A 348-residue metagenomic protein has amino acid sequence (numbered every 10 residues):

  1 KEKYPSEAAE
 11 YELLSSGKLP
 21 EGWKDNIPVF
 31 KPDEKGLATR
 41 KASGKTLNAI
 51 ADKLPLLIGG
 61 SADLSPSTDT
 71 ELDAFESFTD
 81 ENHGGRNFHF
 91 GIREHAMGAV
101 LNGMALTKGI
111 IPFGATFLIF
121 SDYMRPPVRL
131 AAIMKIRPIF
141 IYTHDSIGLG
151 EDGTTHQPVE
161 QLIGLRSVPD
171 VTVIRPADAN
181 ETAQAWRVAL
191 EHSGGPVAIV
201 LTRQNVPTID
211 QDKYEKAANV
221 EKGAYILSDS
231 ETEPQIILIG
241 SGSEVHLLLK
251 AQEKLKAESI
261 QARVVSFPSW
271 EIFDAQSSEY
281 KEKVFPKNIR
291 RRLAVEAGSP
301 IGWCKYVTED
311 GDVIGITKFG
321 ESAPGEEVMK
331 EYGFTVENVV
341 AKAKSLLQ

Functional and structural regions predicted by a protein language model:
K1-R93, G103, I237, S241-S243 (+2 more regions): Conserved acidic/glycine
K35-K41, P176-A183, H246, F273: Active-site glycine- and acidic-residue-rich loops that bind and position anionic ligands or nucleotide-like cofactors
R40-A49, Y123-V128, A183-R187, S277-K281: Short alpha-helical segments and helix-capping/turn motifs at coil-helix boundaries
K53-L57, H83-R86, T107-I111, M134-I139 (+7 more regions): Short coil/turn connectors at secondary-structure junctions
L57-A62, S67, F90-R93, F113-A115 (+10 more regions): Generic beta-strand/beta-sheet core signal
S65-L162, Q184: Thiamine diphosphate
G148-T154, T182, E191-Q348: Thiamine diphosphate
